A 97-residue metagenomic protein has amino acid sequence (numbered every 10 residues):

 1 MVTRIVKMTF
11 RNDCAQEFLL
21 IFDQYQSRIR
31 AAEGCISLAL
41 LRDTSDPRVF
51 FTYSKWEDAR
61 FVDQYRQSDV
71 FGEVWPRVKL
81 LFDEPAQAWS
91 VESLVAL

Functional and structural regions predicted by a protein language model:
M1-V2, E17, E33-C35: Short, flexible segments with low predicted structural confidence
V2, A39-R48, P76-L97: Glycine-rich beta-strand-turn "strand-cap" elements at beta-sheet edges
V2-T9, A39-R66: Short, well-ordered beta-strand segments in beta-rich or mixed alpha/beta enzyme and ligand-binding folds
T9-F18: Short, surface-exposed ligand-recognition loops at beta-strand->loop->(often short) alpha-helix junctions that present
Q24-I36, K55-W89: An amphipathic, aromatic/His-enriched active-site/gating alpha helix that lines ligand/cofactor pockets
